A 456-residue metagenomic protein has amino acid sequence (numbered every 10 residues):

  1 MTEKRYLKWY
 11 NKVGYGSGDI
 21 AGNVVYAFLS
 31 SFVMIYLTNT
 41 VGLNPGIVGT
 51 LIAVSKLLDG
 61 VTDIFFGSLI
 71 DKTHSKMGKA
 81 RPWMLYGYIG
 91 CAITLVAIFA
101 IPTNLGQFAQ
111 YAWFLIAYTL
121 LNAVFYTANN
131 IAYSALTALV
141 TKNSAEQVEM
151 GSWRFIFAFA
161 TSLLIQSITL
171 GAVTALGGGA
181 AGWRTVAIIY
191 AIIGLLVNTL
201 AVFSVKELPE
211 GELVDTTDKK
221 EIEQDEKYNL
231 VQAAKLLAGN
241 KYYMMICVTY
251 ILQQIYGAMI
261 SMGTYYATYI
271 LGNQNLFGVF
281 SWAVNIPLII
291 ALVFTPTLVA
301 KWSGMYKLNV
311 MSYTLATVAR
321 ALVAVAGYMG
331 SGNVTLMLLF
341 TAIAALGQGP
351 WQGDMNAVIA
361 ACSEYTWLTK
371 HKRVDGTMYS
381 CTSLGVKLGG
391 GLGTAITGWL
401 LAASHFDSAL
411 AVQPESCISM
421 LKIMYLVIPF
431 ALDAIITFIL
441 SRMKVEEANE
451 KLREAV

Functional and structural regions predicted by a protein language model:
T2-V456: Membrane-embedded alpha-helical bundles of multi-pass transporters/translocases, especially carrier/permease families
